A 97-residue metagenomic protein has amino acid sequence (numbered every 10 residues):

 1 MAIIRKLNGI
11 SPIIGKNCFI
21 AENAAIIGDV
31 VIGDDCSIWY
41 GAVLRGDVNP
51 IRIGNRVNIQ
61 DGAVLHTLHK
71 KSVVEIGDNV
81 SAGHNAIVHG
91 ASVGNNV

Functional and structural regions predicted by a protein language model:
M1-N17: Terminal amphipathic alpha-helical/low-complexity segments used for targeting or macromolecular assembly
G9, D47-V48, G54, K70-K71: Residues at secondary-structure transition points
P12, N17-I20, A24, V30 (+9 more regions): A structural motif detector for beta-strand N-caps
